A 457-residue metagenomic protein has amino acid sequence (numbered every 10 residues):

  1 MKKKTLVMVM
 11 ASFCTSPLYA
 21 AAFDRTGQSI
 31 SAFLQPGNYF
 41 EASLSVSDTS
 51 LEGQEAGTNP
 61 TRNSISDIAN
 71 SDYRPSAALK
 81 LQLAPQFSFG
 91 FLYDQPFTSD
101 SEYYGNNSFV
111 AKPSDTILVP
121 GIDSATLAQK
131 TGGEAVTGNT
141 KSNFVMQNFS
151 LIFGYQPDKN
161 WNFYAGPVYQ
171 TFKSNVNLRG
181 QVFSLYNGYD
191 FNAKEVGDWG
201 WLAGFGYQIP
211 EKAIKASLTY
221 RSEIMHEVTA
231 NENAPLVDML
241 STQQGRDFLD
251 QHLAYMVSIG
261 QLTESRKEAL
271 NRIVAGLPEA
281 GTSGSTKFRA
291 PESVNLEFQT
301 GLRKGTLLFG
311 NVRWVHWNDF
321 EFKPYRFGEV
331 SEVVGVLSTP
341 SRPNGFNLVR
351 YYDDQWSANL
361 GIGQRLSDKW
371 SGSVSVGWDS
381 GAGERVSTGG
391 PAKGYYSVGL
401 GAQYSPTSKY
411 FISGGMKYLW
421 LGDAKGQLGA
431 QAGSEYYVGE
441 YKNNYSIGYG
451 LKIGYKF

Functional and structural regions predicted by a protein language model:
K2-N107, H226: N-terminal, post-signal peptide beta-strand-biased segments of exported outer-membrane/organellar beta-barrel and other
A22-T26, E55, R74, Q82-F457: Outer-membrane beta-barrel porins/channels
